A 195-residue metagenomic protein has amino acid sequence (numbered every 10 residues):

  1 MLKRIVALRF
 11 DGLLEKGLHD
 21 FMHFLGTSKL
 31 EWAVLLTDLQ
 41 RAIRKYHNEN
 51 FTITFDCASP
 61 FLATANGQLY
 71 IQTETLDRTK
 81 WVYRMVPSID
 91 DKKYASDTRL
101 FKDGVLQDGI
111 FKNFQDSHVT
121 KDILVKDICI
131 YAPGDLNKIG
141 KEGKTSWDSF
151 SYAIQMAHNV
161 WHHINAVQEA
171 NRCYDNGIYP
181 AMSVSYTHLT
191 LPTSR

Functional and structural regions predicted by a protein language model:
M1-S117: Glycine-rich phosphate/ribose-binding loops and adjacent secondary-structure elements that form binding surfaces
A65-Y186: Long, ordered, amphipathic alpha-helical scaffolds
T187-S194: Conserved small/polar residues in nucleotide/adenosyl-binding loops
